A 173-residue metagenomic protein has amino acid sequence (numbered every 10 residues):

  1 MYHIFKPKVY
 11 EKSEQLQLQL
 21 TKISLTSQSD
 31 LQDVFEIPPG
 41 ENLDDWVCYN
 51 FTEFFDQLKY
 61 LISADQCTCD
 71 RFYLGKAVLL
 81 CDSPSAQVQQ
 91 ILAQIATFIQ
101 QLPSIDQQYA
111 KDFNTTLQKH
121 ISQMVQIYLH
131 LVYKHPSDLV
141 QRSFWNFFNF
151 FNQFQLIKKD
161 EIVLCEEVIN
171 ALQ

Functional and structural regions predicted by a protein language model:
M1-K111, K159-E161, E166: Extended alpha-helical interaction segments
D106-Q173: Alpha-helical bundle/repeat cores within regulatory domains of eukaryotic proteins
